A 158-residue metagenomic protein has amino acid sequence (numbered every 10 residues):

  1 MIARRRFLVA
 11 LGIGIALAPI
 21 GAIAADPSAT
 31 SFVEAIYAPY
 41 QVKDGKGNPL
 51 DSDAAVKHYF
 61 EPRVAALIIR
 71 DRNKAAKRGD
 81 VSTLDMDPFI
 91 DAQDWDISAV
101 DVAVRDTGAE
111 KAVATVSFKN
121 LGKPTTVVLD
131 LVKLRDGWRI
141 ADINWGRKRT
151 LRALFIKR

Functional and structural regions predicted by a protein language model:
R4-V9: N-terminal export leaders
L11, P19-D51: Short, low-complexity N-terminal intrinsically disordered segments enriched in polar/charged residues
Q41, G45, L50-N73: Short, solvent-exposed secondary-structure junction/capping segments
F60-K123: Surface-exposed, charged secondary-structure patches
T107-K111, T115, K119-V128, L134-R135 (+1 more regions): Low-complexity, intrinsically disordered terminal/linker segments enriched in charged and Gly/Pro repeats
